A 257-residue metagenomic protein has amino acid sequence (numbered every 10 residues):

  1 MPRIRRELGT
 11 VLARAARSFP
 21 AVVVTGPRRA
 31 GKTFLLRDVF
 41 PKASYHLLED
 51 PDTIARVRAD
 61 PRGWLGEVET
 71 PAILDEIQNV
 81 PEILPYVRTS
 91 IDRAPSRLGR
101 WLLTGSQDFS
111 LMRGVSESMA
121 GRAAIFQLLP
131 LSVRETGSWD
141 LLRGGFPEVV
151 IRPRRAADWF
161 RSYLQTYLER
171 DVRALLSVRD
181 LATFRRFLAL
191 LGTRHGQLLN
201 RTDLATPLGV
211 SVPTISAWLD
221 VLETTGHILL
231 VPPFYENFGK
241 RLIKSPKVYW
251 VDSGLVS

Functional and structural regions predicted by a protein language model:
M1-A16: N-terminal pre-Walker A segment at the start of P-loop NTPase domains
V24: Hydrophobic anchor at the beta1->P-loop junction of P-loop NTPases
P27: P-loop (Walker A) phosphate-binding loop of NTP-binding proteins
K32-T33: Conserved lysine of the Walker
A43-P71: Short glycine-rich substrate-engagement loop in P-loop NTPases that contacts/grips substrate
I73, R100-S106, Q127: Structural recognition of the conserved hydrophobic beta-strand(s) that form the central parallel beta-sheet of P-loop
F109-A124: Short regulatory helix/loop adjacent to the ATP-binding pocket of P-loop NTPases
D158-S257: Accessory nucleic acid-recognition modules appended to NTPase machines
